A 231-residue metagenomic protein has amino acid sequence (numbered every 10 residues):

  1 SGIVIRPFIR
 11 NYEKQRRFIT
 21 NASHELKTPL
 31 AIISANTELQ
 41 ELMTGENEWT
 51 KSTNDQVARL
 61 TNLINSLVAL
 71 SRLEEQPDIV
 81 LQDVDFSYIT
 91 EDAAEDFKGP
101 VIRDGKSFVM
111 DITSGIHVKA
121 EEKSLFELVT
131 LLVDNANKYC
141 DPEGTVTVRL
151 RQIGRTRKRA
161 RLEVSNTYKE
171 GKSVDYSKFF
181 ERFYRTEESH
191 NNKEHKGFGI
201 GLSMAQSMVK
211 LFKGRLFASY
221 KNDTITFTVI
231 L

Functional and structural regions predicted by a protein language model:
D55-L63: Short alpha-helical segment of the dimerization/phosphotransfer core of two-component systems
E75-V80, H117-E121: Conserved micro-motifs of the catalytic ATP-binding
Q82, I102, S107-H117, I153: Conserved catalytic submotifs in the C-terminal HATPase_c
A136-N137: Short helix-loop "hinge" at the ATP-lid/N-box region of the Bergerat-fold HATPase_c
E143-K158: Short beta-strand/loop element within the Bergerat-fold HATPase_c
G171-Y184: Short conserved segment of the HATPase_c
M208-V209: Detector for a conserved hydrophobic position within an alpha-helical segment of the HATPase_c
